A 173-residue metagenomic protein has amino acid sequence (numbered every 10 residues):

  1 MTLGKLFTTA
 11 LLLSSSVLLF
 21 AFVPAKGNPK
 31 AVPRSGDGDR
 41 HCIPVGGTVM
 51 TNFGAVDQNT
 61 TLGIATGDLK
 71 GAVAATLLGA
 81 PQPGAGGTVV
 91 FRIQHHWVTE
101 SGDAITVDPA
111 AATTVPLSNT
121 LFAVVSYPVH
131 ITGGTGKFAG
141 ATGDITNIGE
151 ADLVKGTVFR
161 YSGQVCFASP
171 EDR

Functional and structural regions predicted by a protein language model:
M1-A10: Bacterial N-terminal signal peptides that target proteins for export
A10-L19: Bacterial N-terminal signal peptides
V23-R173: Beta-strand-enriched cores of mature, soluble protein domains
